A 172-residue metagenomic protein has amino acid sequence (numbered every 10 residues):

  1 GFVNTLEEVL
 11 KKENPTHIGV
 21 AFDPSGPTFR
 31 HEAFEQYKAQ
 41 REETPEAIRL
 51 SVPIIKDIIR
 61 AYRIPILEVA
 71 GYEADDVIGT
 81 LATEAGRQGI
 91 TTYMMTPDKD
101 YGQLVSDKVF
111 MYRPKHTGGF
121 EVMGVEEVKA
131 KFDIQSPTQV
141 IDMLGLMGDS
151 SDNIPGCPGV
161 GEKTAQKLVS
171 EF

Functional and structural regions predicted by a protein language model:
G1-P65: Domain-level signal for Mg2+-assisted phosphodiester chemistry and nucleotide/NA-binding surfaces in nucleic-acid
A39-F172: Extended two-metal-dependent nuclease catalytic cores across DNA- and RNA-processing enzymes
